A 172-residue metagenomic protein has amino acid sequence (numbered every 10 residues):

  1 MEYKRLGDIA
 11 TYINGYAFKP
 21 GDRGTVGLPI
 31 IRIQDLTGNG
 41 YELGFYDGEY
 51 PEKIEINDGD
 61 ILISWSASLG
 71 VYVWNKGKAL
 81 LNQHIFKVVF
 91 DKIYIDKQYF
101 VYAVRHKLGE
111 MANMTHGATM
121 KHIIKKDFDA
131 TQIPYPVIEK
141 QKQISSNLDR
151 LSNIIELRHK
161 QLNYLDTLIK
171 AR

Functional and structural regions predicted by a protein language model:
M1-Y16, A130-S145, K160-A171: Non-catalytic DNA-recognition/assembly elements of restriction-modification systems
E2, W65, A79-F86, R105 (+1 more regions): A short glycine-rich beta-alpha junction/loop motif
K4-P20, P29-D58: Sequence-specific dsDNA recognition surfaces
R32, Y50-R105: A short beta-sheet element
I33, K125-F128, K170: ATP/adenylate-binding site constellation spanning eukaryotic-like Ser/Thr protein kinases, ABC-transporter
Y72, M114-G117: Short amphipathic beta-strand starts and helix->beta connectors
V104-L108, A112, S152: Short amphipathic alpha-helical signal-transduction/dimerization elements
N153-H159: Amphipathic, heptad-repeat-like alpha-helical segments
